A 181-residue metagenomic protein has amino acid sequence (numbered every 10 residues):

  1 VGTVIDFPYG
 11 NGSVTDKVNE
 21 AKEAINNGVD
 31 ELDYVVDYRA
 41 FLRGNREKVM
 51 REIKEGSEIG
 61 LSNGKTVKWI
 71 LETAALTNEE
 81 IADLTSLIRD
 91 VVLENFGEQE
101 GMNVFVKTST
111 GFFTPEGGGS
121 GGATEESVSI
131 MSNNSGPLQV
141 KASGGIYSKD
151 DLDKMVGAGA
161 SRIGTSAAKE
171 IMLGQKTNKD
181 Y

Functional and structural regions predicted by a protein language model:
V1-F7, R46-K68, E79-N95, G119-G144: Alpha-helix-loop-beta-strand connector modules within alpha/beta enzyme cores
T3-I5, N27-A40, N95-G118, G144-Y181: Glycine-rich phosphate-binding active-site loops on the catalytic face of alpha/beta enzymes
Y9-E23, R43-K54: Glycine-rich anion/phosphate-binding loops
G12-N26, L76-L87, E126-P137, I146-S161: Catalytic cores of alpha/beta
S13-V14, G44-N45, N78-A82, E116-G121 (+2 more regions): Short, well-ordered secondary-structure micro-motifs
A21-G28, S57-S62: Acidic (Asp/Glu)-rich catalytic clusters
A24, W69, V106: Residue-level signature of catalytic and energy-coupling elements of molecular machines, predominantly ATP/GTP-dependent
V35-R39, V67-T77: Conserved strand-turn element in the central/C-terminal portion of the radical SAM core barrel that lines
